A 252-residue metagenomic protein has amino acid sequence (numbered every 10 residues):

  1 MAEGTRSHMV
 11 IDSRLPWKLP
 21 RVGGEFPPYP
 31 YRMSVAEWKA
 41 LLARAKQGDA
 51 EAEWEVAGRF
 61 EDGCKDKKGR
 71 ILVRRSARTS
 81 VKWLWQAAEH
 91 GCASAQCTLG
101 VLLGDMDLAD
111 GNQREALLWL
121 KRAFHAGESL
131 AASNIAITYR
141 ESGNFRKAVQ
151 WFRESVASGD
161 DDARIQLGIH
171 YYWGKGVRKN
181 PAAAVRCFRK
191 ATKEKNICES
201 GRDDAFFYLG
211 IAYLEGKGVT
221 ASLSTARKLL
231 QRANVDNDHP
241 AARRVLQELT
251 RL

Functional and structural regions predicted by a protein language model:
M1-Q47, E51: N-terminal leader/linker segments that initiate helical-solenoid repeat arrays
Q47-D49, F60-C64, G69-R70, E89-A93 (+9 more regions): Short helix-capping/linker turns of helical repeat alpha-solenoids
E55-K67, T98-D105, A132-E141, R164-W173 (+4 more regions): Hydrophobic face of amphipathic alpha-helices that form TPR/SEL1-like repeat modules and related alpha-solenoid
R186-A191, A221-D238: TPR/TPR-like (Sel1-like) alpha-helical repeat modules
